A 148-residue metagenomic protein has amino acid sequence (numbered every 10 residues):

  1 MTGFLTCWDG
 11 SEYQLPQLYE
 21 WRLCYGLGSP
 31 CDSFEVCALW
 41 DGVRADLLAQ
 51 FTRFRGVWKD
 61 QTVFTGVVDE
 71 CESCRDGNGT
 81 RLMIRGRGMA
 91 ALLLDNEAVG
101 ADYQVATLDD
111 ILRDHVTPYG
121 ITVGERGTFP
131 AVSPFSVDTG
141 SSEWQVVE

Functional and structural regions predicted by a protein language model:
M1-D102: Assembly/oligomerization scaffold segments
N78-R81, R85-E148: Charged- and aromatic-enriched interaction segments used to assemble and dock large macromolecular complexes
